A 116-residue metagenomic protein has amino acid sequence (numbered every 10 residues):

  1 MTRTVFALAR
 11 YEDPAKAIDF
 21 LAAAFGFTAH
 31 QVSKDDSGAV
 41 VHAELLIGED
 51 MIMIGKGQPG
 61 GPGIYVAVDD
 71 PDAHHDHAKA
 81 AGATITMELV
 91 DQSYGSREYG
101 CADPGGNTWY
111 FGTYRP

Functional and structural regions predicted by a protein language model:
M1-D19, H30-Q31, G61-I64, G112-P116: N-terminal beta-strand motif that seeds the catalytic metal site of vicinal oxygen chelate
T4-E12, H42-L46, G57-K79, R97-A102: Vicinal oxygen chelate
A15-A24, Y99, T108: Conserved active-site alpha-helix within GNAT-family acetyltransferase domains
H30, V41, M53, V66 (+1 more regions): Vicinal oxygen chelate
D35-G38, Q58, Q92-S93: A short beta-turn/loop motif at secondary-structure boundaries
D35-M51: C-terminal "cap" of GNAT-fold acetyltransferases
